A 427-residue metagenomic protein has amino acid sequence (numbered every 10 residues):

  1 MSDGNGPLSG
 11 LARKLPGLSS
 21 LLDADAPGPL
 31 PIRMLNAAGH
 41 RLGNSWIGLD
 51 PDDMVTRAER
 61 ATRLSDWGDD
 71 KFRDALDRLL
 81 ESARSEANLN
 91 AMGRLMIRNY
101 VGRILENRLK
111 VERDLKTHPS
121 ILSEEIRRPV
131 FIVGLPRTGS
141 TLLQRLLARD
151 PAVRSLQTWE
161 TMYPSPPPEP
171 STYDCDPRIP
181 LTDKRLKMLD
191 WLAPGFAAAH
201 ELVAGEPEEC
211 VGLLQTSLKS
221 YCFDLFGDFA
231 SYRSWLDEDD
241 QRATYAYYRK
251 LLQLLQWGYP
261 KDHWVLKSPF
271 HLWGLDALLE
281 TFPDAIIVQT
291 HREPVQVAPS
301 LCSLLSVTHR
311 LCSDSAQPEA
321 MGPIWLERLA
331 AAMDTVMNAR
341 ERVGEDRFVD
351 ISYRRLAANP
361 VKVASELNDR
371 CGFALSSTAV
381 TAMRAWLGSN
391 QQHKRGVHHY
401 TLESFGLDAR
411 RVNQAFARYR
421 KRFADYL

Functional and structural regions predicted by a protein language model:
S2-R113, S120, F226-Y245, L252-Y259 (+1 more regions): PAPS-dependent sulfotransferases, especially Golgi type II membrane carbohydrate sulfotransferases
S120-R127: Phosphate-binding P-loop
F131-D150: Glycine-rich phosphate-binding P-loop
V133-L135, V265-P269, Y353: Short His-Asn-centered micro-motif
R149-W159: Post-Walker A helix-loop "phosphate-sensing" segment adjacent to the P-loop in P-loop NTPases
M162-W264: PAPS-dependent sulfation machinery
Y163, H271-D276, V295-A298, A357-P360: Flexible loop/turn segments at secondary-structure boundaries
K267, L278-S303: Conserved phosphate-donor/acceptor-positioning beta-strand/loop module used by diverse small-molecule
